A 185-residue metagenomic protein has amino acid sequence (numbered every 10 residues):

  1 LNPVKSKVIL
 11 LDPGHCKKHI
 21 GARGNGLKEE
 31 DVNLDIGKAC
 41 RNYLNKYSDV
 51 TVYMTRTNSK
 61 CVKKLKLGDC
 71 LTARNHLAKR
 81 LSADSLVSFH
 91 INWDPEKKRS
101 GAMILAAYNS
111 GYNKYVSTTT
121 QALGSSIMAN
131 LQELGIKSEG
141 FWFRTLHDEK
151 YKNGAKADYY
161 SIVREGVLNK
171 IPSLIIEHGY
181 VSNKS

Functional and structural regions predicted by a protein language model:
L1-K7: Non-catalytic propeptide/linker segments at domain boundaries
I9-L10, L174: Conserved beta-strand elements of the Class I
D12-N25, N183: Glycine-rich N-terminal loop/short-helix segment of MobA-like nucleotidyltransferase
G21-D35: Glycine- and acidic-residue-enriched helix-capping/strand-helix junction motifs
L34-S185: Active-site-proximal helix/loop segments of hydrolytic enzymes
